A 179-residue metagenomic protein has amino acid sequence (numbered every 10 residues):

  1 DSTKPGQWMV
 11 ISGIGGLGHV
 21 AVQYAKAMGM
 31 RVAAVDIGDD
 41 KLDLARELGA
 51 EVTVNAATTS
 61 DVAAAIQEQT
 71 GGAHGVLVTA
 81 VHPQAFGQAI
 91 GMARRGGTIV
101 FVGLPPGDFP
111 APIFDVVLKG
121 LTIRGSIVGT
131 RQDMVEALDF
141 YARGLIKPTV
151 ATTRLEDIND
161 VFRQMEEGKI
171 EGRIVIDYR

Functional and structural regions predicted by a protein language model:
D1-K4, Q69-T70, G91: Glycine-rich helix-loop-beta junction characteristic of Rossmann-like nucleotide cofactor-binding loops
D1-T59, A64: Mid-domain Rossmann-like dinucleotide-binding core that forms the NAD(H)/NADP(H) cofactor-binding site
W8, G75, G97-T98, T122: Short glycine-centered segments of the SAM/dcSAM-binding site in methyltransferase folds
V10-I11, V78, F101: Hydrophobic Val/Ile/Leu positions in short beta-strands of Rossmann-like dinucleotide-binding domains
D39, G87-G91, R131-R179: C-terminal hydrophobic helical "lid"/dimerization subdomain of Rossmann-like NAD(P)H-dependent oxidoreductases
A56, L77-A80, Y178: Short, well-ordered coil/turn residues at beta-beta hairpins and beta-strand->alpha-helix junctions within
A93-R95: Helix-to-beta-strand junctions that scaffold the AdoMet/dcAdoMet cofactor pocket in Class I SAM-dependent enzymes
G103-G120, T130-D139: Rossmann-fold NAD(P)-binding glycine/threonine-rich loop
